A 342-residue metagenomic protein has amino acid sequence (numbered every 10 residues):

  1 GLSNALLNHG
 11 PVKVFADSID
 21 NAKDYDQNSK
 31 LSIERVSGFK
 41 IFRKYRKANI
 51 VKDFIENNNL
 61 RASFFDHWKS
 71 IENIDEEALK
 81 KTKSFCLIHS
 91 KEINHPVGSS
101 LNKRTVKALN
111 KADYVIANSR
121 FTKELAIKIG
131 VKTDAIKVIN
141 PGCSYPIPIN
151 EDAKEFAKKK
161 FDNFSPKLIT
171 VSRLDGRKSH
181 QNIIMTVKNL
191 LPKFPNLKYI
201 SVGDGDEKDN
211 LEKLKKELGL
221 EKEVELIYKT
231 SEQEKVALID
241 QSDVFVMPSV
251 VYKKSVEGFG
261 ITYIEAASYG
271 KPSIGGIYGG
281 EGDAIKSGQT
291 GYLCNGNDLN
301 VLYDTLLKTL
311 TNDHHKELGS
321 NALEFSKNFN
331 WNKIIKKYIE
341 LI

Functional and structural regions predicted by a protein language model:
G1-R43, T122: N-terminal strand-loop element at the rim of the active site of nucleotide-sugar-dependent glycosyltransferases
F65-I71, I88: Short His-centered aromatic/hydrophobic patch
I116, K160-K178, I184-V187: Conserved donor-binding/catalytic core segment of Leloir-type glycosyltransferases
F121, G142: Carbohydrate-associated surface elements
P166, N196, H314-N328, E340: A short, well-ordered alpha-helix in the C-terminal region of glycosyltransferases
E212-Q233, V244: Nucleotide-activated donor-binding/catalytic signature segment of Leloir-type glycosyltransferases, i.e., the conserved
D240-S255, K271: Acidic donor-binding loop of glycosyltransferase active sites
K286-G288, Y292-L299, K308-D313: Conserved acidic donor-binding segment of nucleotide-sugar-dependent glycosyltransferases
